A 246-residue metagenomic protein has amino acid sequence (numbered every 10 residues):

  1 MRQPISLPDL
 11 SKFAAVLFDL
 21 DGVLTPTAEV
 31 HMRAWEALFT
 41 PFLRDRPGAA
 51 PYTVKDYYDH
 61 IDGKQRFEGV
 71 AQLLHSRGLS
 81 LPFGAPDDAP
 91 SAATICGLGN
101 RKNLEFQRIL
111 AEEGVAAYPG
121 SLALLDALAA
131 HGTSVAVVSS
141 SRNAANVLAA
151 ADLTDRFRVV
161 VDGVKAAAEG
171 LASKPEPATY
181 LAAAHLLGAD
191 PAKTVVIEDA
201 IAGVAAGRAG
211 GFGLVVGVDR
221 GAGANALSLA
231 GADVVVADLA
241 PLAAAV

Functional and structural regions predicted by a protein language model:
Q3-L20, L24-P119, N146: N-terminal helical cap/lid subdomain that shapes the substrate entry/recognition surface in HAD-like hydrolases
L7-P8, L242-V246: Short amphipathic alpha-helix with an adjacent loop that forms part of the alpha/beta core around
L24, A117, V137, V196-I197 (+1 more regions): Conserved SAM-binding loop
G120-H131: Catalytic-core regions built around general acid/base machinery
T133, R142-V195, I201-A205, A209 (+1 more regions): Substrate-recognition "cap/lid" segment bordering the active-site pocket of phosphatases
V234-D238: Short acidic-hydrophobic, aromatic-tinged amphipathic segments that line or gate anion-handling sites
